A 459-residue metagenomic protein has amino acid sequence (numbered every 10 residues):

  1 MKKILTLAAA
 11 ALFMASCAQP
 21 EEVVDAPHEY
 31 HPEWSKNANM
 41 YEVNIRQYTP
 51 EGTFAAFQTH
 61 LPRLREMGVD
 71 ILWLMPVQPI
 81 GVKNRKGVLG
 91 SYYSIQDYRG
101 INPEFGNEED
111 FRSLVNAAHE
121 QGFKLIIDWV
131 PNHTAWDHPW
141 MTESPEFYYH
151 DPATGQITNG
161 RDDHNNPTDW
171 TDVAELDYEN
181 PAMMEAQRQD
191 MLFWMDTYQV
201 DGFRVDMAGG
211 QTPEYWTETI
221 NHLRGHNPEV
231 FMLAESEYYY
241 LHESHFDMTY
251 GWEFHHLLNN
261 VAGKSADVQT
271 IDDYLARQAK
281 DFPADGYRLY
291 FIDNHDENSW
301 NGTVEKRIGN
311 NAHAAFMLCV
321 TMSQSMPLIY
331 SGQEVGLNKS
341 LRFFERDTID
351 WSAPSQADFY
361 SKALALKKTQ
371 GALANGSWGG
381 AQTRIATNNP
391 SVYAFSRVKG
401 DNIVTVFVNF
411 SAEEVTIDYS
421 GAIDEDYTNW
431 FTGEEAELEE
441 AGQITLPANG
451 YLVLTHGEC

Functional and structural regions predicted by a protein language model:
I4-L12: Sec-dependent N-terminal signal peptides
L5, S16-W73, P79, A118 (+3 more regions): Carbohydrate-interacting/catalytic domains
E21-M40, N44-A55, T59-D70, P76-Y198 (+1 more regions): Substrate-binding/active-site clefts of carbohydrate-active enzymes
V24, H28, D190, D196 (+8 more regions): Active-site-proximal helices and loops of the catalytic beta/alpha 8
N39-Y41, L72-L74, L125-I127, F203 (+3 more regions): Hydrophobic faces of well-ordered beta-strands that scaffold small-molecule active sites in alpha/beta enzyme cores
I45-T49, Q78, N102, P131 (+5 more regions): Short, flexible loop/turn elements at secondary-structure junctions
W73-G87, D128-H138, D206-T212, E235-Y240 (+2 more regions): Short, solvent-exposed turn/loop segments enriched in Gly/Ser/Thr/Pro and often Arg
A284-K306: Active-site clefts of carbohydrate-active enzymes
